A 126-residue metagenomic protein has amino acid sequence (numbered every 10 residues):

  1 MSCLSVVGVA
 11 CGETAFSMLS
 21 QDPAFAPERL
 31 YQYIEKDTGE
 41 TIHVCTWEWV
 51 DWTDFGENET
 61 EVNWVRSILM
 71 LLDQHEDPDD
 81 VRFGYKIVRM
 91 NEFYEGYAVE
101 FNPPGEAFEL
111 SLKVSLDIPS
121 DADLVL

Functional and structural regions predicted by a protein language model:
M1-A24: Short, extreme N-terminal segment that most often corresponds to the first beta-strand
P23-L126: Charged interaction segments
